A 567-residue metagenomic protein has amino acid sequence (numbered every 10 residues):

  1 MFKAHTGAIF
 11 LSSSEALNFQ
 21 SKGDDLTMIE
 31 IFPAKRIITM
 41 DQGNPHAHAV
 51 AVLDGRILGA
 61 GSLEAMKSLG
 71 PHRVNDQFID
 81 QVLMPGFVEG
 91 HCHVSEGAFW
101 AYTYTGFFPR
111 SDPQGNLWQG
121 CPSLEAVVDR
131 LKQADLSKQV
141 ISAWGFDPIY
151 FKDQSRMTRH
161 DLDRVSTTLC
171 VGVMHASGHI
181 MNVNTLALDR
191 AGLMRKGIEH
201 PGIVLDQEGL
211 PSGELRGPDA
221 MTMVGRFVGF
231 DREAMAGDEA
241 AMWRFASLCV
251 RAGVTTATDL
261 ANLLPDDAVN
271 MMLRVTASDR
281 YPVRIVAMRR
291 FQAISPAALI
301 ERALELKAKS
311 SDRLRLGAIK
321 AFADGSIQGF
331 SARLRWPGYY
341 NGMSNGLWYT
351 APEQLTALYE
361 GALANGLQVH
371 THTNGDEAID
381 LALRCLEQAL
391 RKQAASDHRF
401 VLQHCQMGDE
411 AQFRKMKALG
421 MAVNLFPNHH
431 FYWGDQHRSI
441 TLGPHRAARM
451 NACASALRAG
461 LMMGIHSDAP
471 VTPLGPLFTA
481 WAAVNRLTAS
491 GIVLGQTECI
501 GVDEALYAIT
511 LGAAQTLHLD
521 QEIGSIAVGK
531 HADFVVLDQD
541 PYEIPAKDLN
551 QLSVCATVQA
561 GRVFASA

Functional and structural regions predicted by a protein language model:
F2-T6, L11-L63, K67-L69, E125-L136 (+6 more regions): Active-site microenvironment of metallo-dependent hydrolases
I29-P33, I38, Q42-L53, I57-I300 (+8 more regions): Divalent metal-binding segments
R73, L314, R399-F400, M421 (+1 more regions): Short, conserved active-site loop motifs that form the nucleotide-linked donor/cofactor pocket
T158-R159, I300-A303, S467, I544: Short beta-alpha junctions and helix-cap segments that line functional grooves
G229, E360-H370, E377-F400, H404-C405 (+4 more regions): His/Asp/Glu-enriched, well-ordered alpha-helical/loop segment that forms or immediately abuts the divalent-metal
V275-S278, L304-S311, A395, M416-A418: Acidic (Asp/Glu)-rich catalytic clusters
P282-K320, R399-C405, R438-L461: Phosphate/diphosphate-binding loops
R313-S331, M421-F431: Non-cysteine beta-strand/loop elements that form the S-adenosyl-L-methionine
